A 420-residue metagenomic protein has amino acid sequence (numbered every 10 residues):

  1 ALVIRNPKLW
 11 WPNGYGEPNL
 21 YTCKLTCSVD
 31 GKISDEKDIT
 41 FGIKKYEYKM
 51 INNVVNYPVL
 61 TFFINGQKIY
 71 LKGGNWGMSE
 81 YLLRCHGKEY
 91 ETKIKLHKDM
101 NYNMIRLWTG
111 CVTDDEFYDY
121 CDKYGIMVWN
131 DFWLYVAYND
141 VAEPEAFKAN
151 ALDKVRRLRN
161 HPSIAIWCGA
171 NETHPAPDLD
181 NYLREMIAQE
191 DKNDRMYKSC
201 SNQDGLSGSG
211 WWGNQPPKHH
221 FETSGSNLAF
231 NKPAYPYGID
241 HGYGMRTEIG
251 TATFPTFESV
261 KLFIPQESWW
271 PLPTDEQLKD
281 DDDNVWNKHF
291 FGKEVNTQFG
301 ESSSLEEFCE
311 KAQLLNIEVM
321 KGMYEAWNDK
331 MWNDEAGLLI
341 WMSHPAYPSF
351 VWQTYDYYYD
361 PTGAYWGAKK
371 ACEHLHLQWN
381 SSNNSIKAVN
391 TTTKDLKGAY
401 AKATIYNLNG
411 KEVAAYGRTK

Functional and structural regions predicted by a protein language model:
A1-M104, W108, M331-E335, D360 (+1 more regions): Secreted/periplasmic carbohydrate-active enzymes, especially glycoside hydrolases
V3-N6, K24, R184, K321-A326: Short, well-ordered amphipathic alpha-helices
P7-K8, K24, K32-I166, D280-E310 (+1 more regions): Active-site-adjacent substrate/metal-binding segments within catalytic domains of carbohydrate-active enzymes
C23, G125, L158-L179, E222-T223 (+3 more regions): A broadly tuned preference for mixed-charge, low-complexity surface segments
K45, S201, M342-H344: A general secondary-structure junction signal
M104-D282, L315, V319, E335-G337 (+1 more regions): Substrate-binding/catalytic cleft of secreted carbohydrate-active enzymes, primarily glycoside hydrolases
A229-K397, G410-V413: Substrate-binding clefts and catalytic carboxylate motifs of secreted carbohydrate-active enzymes
